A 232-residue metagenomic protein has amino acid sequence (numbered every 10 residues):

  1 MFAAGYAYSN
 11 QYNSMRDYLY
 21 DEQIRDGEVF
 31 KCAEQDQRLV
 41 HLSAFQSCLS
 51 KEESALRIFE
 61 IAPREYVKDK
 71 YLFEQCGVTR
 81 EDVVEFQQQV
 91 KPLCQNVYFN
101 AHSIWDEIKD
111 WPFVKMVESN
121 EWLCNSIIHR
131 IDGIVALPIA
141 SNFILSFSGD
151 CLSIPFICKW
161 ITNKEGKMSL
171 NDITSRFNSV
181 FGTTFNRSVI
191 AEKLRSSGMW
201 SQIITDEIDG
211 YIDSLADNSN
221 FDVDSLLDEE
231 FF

Functional and structural regions predicted by a protein language model:
M1-F232: C-terminal non-catalytic scaffold/interaction domains in large multidomain proteins
